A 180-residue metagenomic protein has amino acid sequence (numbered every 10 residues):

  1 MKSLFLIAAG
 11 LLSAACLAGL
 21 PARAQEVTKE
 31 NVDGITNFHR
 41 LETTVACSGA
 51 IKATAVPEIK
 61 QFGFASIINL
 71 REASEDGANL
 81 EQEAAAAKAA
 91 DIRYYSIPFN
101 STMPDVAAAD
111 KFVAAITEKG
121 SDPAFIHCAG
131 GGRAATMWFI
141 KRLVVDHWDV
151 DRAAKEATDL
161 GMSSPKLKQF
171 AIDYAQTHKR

Functional and structural regions predicted by a protein language model:
M1-F5: Positively charged n-region of N-terminal signal peptides that target proteins for export
I7-G19: Bacterial N-terminal signal peptides
L20-A124, T136-R180: Cys-dependent protein tyrosine phosphatase-like superfamily
C128: Short cysteine clusters
G131: Substrate/cofactor-recognition hotspot
